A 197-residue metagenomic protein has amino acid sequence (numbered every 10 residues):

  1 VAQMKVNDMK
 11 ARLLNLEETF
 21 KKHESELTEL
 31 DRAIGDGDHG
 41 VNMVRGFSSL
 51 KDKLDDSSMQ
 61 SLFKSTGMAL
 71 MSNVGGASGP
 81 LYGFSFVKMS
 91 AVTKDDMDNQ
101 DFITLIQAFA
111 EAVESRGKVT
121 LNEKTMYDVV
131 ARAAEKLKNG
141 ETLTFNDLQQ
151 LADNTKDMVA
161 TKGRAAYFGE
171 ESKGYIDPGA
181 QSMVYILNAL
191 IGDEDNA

Functional and structural regions predicted by a protein language model:
V1-A197: N-terminal loops that bind phosphate or other acidic moieties and the adjacent beta-alpha structural core
